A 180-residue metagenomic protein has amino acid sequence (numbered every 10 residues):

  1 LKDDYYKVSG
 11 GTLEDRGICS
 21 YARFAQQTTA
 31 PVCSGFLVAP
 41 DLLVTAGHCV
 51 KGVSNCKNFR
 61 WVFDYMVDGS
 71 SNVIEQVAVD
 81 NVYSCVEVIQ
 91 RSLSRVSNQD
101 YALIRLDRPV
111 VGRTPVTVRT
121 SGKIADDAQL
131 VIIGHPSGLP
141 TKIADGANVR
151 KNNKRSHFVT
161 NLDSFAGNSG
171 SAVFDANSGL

Functional and structural regions predicted by a protein language model:
L1-A30, L37-P40, V44-H157, D175: Serine endopeptidase catalytic core focused on the charge-relay Asp
F36-L37, S164-L180: Catalytic nucleophile loop of clan PA
V159-L162: RNase H-like polynucleotidyl transferase catalytic core
